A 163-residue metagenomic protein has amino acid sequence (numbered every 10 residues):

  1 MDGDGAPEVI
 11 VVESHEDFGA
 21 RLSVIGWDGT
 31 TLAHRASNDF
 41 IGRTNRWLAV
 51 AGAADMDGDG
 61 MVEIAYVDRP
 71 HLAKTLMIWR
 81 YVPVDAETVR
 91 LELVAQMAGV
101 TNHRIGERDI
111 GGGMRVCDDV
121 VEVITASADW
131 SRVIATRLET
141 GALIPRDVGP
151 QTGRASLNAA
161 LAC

Functional and structural regions predicted by a protein language model:
M1-C163: Beta-propeller-forming repeat regions
